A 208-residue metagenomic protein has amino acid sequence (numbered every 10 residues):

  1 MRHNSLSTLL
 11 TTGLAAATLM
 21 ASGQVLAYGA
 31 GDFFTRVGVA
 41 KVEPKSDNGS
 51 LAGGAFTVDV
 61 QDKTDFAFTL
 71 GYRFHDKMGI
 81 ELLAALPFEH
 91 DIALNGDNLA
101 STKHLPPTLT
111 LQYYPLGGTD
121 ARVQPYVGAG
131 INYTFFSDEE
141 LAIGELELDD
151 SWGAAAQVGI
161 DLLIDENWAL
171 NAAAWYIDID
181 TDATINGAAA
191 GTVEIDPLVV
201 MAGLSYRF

Functional and structural regions predicted by a protein language model:
R2-T11: Bacterial N-terminal signal peptides that target proteins for export
A30-D32, V39-K41, K45, T69-L141 (+1 more regions): Gram-negative (and chloroplast) outer-membrane scaffold detector with strong preference for beta-barrel transmembrane
R36-F66: N-terminal targeting signals for Sec/Tat export/insertion, comprising classic cleavable signal peptides
D47-G54, D91-N98, S137-L146, D182-A189: Outer-membrane beta-barrel translocator domains and adjoining extracellular loop/strand segments of Gram-negative
F56-D62, D97-H104, G144-W152, A189-P197: Replace "Gram-negative outer membrane beta-barrel proteins" with "bacterial and organellar outer membrane beta-barrel
E89-D91, S101, D165-F208: Predominantly the C-terminal beta-signal and adjacent terminal strand-loop region of outer-membrane beta-barrel
